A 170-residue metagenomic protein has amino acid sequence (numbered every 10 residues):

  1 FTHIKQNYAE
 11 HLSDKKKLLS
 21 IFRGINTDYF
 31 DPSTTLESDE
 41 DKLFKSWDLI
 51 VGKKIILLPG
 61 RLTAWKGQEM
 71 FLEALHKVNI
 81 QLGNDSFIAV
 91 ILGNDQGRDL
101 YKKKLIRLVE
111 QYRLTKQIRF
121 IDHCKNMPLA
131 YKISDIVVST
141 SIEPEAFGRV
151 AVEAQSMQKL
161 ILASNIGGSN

Functional and structural regions predicted by a protein language model:
F1-S20, I25-Y29: A short, active-site helix/loop in glycosyltransferases that binds the activated sugar's phosphate group
I25, P59, I88-K103: Glycosyltransferase donor-sugar binding loop
D31-L49, L105-I106: A short helix/loop element that forms part of the nucleotide-sugar donor recognition site in Leloir-type
I50, P59-T63, V78, N94-G97 (+1 more regions): Short donor-sugar binding/catalytic loops of nucleotide-sugar-dependent glycosyltransferases, especially enzymes
K54, L58, T63-I80, K103 (+1 more regions): A conserved mid-protein helix/loop that constitutes part of the nucleotide-sugar donor-binding site
G97-K102, L114-C124, A130: Active-site donor-binding acidic/aromatic loop of nucleotide-activated sugar and phosphosugar transferases involved
P128, A146, A151-S156, N170: Short alpha-helical segment that forms part of, or immediately flanks, the ligand-binding pocket in carbohydrate-active
L160-A163: Short hydrophobic beta-strand element within catalytic cores of glycosyltransferases and related nucleotide-activated
